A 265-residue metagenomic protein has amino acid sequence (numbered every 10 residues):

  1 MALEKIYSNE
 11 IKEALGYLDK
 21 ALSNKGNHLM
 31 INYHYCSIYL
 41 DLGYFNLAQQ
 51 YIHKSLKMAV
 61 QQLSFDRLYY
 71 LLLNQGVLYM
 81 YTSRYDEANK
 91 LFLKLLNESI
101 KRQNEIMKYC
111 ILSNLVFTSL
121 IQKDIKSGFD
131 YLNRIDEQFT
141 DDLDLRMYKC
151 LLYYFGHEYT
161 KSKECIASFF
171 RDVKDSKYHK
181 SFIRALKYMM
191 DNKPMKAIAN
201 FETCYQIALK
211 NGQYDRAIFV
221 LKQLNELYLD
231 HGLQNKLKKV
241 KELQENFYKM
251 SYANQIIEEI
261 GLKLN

Functional and structural regions predicted by a protein language model:
L15-S23, H53-S64, L93-K101, N133-E137 (+3 more regions): Amphipathic alpha-helical segments of tetratricopeptide repeats
G26, D66, I106, T140 (+2 more regions): Residue signature of alpha-solenoid helical repeat architecture, marking inter-repeat boundaries and helix-start
M30, S37, Y70, C110 (+6 more regions): Residue register of alpha-helical TPR repeats
S181, K187-D191, M195-N265: C-terminal non-catalytic interaction modules
